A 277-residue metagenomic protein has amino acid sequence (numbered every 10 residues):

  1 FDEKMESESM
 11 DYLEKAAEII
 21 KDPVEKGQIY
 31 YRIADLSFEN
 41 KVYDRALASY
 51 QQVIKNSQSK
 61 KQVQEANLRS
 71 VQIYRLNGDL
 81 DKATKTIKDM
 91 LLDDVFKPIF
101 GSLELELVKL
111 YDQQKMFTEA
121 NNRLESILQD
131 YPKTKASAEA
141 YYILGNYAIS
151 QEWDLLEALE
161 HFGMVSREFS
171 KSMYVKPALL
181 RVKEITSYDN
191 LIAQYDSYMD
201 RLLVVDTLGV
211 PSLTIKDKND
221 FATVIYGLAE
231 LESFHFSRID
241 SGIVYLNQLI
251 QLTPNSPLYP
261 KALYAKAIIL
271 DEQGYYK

Functional and structural regions predicted by a protein language model:
F1-K277: Acidic, polar-rich low-complexity tracts and alpha-helical solenoid repeat scaffolds
